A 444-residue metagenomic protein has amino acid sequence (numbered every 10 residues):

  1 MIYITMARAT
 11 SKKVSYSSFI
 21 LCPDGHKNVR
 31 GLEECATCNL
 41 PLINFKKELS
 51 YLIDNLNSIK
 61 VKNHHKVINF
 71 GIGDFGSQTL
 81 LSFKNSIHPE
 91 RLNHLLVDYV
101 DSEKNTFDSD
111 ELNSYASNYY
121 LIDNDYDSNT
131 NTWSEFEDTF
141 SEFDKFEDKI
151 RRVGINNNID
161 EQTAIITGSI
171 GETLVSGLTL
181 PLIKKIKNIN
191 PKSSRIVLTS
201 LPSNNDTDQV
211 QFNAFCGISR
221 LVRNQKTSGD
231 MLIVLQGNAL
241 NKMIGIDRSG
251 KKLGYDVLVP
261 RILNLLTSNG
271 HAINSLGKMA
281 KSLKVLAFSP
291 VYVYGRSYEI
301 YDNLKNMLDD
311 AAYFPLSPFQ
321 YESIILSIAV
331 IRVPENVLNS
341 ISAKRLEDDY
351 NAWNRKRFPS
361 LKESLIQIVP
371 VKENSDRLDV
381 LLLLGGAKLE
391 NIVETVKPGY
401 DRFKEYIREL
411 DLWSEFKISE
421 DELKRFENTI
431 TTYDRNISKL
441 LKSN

Functional and structural regions predicted by a protein language model:
Y3-N444: Tubulin/FtsZ superfamily GTPase core signature
